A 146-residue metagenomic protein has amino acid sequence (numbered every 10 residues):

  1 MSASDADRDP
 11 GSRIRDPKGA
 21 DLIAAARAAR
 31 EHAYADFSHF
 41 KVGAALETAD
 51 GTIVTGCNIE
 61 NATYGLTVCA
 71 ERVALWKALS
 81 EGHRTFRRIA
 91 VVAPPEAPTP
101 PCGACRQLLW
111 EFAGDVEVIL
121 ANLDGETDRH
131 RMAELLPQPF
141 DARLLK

Functional and structural regions predicted by a protein language model:
S2-D7, D16-A35, H83-K146: C-terminal binding/interaction regions
A26, A44-A45, A74, A78: Small-residue (primarily alanine) positions within well-ordered alpha-helices, especially packing/interaction faces
H39-T48: Short beta-strand scaffold segments in enzyme catalytic cores
T55-G56, L120: General beta-strand structural signal in soluble alpha/beta enzymes
N58-R72: Compact, glycine-rich, soluble single-domain proteins
C69-A90: Short, solvent-exposed cationic patches
